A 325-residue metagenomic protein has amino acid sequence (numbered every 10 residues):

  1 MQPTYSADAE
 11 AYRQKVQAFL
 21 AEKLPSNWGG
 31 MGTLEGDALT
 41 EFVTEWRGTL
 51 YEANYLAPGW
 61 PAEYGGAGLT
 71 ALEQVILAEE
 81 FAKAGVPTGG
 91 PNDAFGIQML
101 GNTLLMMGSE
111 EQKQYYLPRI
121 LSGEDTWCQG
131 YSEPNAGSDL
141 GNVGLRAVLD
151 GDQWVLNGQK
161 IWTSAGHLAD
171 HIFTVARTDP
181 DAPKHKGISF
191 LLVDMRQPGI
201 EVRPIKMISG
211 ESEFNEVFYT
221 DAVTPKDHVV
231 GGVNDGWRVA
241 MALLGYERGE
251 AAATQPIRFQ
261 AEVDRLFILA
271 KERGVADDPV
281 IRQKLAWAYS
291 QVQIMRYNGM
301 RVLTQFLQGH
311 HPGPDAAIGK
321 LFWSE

Functional and structural regions predicted by a protein language model:
P3, A7, I200-Y297, Q305 (+1 more regions): Glycine-rich beta->alpha junctions and the first turn(s) of the following alpha-helix
A9, N54, P61, L77 (+7 more regions): Buried hydrophobic positions in well-ordered alpha/beta secondary-structure cores of metabolic enzymes
W28-D37, P279-R282, Q293-E325: C-terminal helix-coil-helix/basic helical segment that borders enzyme active sites and/or dimer interfaces and provides
Y51-Q114, P118-E124, A165-H171, V292 (+1 more regions): Internal helix-loop-helix
G123-Y131, V175: A short, Trp-centered hydrophobic/proline-enriched beta-strand micro-motif
A136, I161-G166, I208-S209: Glycine-rich phosphate/pyrophosphate-binding beta-alpha loops
S138-D139, W154: Hydrophobic, small-residue-rich alpha-helical packing segments that form membrane-like cores
G144, D152-Q153, N157-R203: A short core secondary-structure module
